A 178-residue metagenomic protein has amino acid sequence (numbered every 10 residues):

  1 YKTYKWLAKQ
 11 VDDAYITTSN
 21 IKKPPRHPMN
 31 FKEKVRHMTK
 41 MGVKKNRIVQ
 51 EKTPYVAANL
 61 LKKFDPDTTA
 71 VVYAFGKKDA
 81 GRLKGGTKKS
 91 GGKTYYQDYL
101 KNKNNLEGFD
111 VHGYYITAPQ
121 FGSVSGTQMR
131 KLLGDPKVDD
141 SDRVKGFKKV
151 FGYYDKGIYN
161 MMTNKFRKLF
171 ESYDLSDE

Functional and structural regions predicted by a protein language model:
Y1-S176: Nucleotidyltransferase catalytic core that binds NTPs
